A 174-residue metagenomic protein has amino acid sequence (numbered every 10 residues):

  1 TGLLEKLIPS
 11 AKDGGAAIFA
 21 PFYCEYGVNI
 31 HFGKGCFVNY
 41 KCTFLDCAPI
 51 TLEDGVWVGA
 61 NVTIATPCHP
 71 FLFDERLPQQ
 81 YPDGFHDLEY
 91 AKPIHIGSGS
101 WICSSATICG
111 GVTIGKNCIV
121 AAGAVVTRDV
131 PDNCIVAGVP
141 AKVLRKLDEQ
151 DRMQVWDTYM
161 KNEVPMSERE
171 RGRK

Functional and structural regions predicted by a protein language model:
T1-G15, V139-K174: Terminal amphipathic alpha-helical/low-complexity segments used for targeting or macromolecular assembly
K6, I30-F32, V130: Short, T/G/N/S-enriched strand-turn elements that build extracellular solenoid repeat scaffolds
F22-F32, F37-T113, V139, K146-D148 (+1 more regions): Flexible, glycine/small-residue-enriched loop-and-beta-strand segment within the central core of proteins
E75-L88, G123, P165-K174: Short flexible/disordered coil segments
Q79, C134, W156-T158: A generic membrane alpha-helix/interface feature
I108-A137, A141: C-terminal/domain-terminus segments
